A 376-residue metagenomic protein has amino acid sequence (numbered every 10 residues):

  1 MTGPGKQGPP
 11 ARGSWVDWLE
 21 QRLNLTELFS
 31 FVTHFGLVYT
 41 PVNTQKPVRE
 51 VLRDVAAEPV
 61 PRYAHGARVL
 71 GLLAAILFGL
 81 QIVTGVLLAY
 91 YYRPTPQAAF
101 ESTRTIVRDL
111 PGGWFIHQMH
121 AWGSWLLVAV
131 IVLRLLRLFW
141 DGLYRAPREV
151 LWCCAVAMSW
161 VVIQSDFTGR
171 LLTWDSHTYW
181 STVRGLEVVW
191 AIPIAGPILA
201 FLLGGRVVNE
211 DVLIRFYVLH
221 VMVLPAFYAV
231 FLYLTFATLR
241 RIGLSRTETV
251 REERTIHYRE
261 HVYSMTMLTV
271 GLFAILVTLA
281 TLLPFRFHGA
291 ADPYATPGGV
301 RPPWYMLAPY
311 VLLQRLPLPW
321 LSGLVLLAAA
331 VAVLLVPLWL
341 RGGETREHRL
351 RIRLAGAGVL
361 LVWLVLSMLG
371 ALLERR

Functional and structural regions predicted by a protein language model:
M1-L318, S322-R376: Membrane-embedded alpha-helical bundles that constitute the cytochrome b-like, heme-associated redox core of multi-pass
